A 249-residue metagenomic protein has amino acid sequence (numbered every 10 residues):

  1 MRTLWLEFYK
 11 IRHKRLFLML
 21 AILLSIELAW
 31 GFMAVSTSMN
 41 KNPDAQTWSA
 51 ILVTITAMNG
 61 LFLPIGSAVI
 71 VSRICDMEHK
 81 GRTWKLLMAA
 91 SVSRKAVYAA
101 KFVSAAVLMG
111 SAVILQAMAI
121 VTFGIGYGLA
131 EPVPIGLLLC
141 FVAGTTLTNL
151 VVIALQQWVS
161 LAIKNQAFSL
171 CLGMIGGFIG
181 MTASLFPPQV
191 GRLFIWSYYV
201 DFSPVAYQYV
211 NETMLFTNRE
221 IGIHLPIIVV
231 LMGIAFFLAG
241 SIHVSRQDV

Functional and structural regions predicted by a protein language model:
M1-F8, C75-W84, M88, V151-I179: Cytoplasmic juxtamembrane interface segments
M1-L24: Aromatic- and glycine-rich beta-strand/loop motifs that create alpha-glucan
F17, W48, W84, W158 (+1 more regions): Tryptophan-centric aromatic hotspots in well-structured domains and transmembrane helices
L23-S67, V71, A99-K164, M181 (+1 more regions): Secretory targeting signals
A34-A50, L170, I175-R246: Terminal transmembrane helical anchor/hairpin motif
G66-H79, W84, Q156-A162, Q166-A167 (+1 more regions): Transmembrane alpha-helical segments in integral membrane proteins
R73-A106: Helix-loop-helix units of permease transmembrane domains in multi-pass membrane transporters, especially ABC
